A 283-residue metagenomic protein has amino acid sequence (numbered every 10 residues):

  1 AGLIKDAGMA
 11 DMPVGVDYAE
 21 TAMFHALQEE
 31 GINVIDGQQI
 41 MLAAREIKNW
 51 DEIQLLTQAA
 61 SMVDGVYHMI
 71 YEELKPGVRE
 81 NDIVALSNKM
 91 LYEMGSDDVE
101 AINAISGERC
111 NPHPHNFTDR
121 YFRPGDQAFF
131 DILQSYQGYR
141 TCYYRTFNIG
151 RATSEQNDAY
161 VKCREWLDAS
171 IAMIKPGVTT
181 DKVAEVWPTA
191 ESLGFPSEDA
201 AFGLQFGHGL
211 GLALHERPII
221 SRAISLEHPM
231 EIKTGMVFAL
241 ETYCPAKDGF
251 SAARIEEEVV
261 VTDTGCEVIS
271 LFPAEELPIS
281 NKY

Functional and structural regions predicted by a protein language model:
A1-Y283: Active-site neighborhoods and metal-handling regions in enzymes and metal-associated proteins
